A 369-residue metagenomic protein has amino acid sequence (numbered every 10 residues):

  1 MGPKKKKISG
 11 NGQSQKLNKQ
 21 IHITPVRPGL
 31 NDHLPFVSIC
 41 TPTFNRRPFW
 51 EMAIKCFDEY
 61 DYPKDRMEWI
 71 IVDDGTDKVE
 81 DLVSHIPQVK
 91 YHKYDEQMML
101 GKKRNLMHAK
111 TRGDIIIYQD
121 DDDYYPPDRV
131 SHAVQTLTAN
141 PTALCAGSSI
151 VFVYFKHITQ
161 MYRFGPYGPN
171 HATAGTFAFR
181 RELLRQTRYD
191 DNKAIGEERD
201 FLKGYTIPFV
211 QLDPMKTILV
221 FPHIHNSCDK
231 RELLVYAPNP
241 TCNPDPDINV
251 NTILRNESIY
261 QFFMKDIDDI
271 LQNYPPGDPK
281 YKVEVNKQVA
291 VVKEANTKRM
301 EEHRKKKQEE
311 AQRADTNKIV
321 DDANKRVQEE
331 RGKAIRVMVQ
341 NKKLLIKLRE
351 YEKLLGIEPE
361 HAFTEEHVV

Functional and structural regions predicted by a protein language model:
M1-D58, E330: N-proximal low-complexity "stem/linker" segments adjacent to membrane-targeting elements
P35-S38, E68, D200: Cell-envelope/extracellular polymer assembly enzymes that use nucleotide-activated donors
I54-K93: Acidic donor-binding segment of Leloir-type glycosyltransferases
Y94-T111: Glycine-rich, basic loop-to-helix element that forms the pyrophosphate-binding segment of sugar-nucleotide handling
I116: Short aromatic/hydrophobic "clamp" motif used to bind/position activated sugar donors
D120-Y125: The conserved acidic donor/metal-binding loop of glycosyltransferases
D128-M161: Conserved donor NDP-sugar-binding/catalytic core segment of glycosyltransferases
Y167-Y260: Conserved nucleotide-sugar donor-binding catalytic segment
